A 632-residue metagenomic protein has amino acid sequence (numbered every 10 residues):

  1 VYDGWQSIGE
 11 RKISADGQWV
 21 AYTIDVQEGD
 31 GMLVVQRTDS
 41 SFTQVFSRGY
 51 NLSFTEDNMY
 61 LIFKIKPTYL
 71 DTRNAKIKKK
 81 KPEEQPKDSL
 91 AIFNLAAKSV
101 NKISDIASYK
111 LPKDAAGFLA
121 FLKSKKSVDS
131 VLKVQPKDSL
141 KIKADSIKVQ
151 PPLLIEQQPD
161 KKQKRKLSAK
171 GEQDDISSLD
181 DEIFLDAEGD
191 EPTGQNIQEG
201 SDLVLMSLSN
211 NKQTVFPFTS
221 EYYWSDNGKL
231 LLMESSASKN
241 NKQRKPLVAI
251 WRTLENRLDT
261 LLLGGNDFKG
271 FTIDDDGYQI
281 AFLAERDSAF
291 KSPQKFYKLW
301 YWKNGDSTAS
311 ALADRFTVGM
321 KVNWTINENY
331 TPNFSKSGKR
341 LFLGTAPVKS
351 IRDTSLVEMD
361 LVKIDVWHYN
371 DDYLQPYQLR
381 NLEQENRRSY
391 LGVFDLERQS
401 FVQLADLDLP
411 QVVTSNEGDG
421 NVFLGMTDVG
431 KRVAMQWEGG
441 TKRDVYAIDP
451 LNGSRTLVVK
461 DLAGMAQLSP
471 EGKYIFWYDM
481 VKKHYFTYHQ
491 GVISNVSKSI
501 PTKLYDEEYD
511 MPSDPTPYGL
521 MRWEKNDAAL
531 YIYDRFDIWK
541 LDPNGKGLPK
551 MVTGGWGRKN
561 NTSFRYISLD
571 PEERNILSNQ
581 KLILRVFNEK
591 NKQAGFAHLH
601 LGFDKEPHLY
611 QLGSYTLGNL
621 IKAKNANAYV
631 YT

Functional and structural regions predicted by a protein language model:
V1-T632: Beta-propeller folds
